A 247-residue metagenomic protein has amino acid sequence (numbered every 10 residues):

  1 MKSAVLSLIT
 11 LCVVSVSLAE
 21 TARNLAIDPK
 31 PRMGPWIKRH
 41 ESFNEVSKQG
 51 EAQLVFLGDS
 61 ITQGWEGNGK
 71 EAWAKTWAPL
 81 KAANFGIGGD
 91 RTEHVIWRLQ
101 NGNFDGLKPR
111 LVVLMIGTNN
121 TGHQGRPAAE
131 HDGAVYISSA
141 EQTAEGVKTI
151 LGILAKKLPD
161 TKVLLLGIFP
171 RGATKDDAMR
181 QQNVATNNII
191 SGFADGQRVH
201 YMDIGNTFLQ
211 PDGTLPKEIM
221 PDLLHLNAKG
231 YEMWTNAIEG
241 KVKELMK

Functional and structural regions predicted by a protein language model:
M1-L57, I61-E71, K75, K243-K247: N-terminal secretory targeting modules
S47-E51, K75-A78, D105-K108, K156-L158 (+1 more regions): Extracellular/periplasmic catalytic domains that process cell-envelope and extracellular macromolecules
Q53-G58, K81-G86, R110-I116, N120 (+3 more regions): Structural recognition of the beta-strand scaffold that forms the well-ordered cores of secreted hydrolase catalytic
L54, F85-G88, T92, Y136 (+5 more regions): Solvent-exposed, acidic/flexible segments
Q63-A78, T92-A144, I153, L164 (+1 more regions): Oxyanion-hole/transition-state-stabilizing segment in secreted/luminal serine hydrolases and related acyltransferases
V147-G152, N187: Generic structural signal for well-ordered alpha-helices, preferentially at hydrophobic/aromatic core positions
F169-K247: Catalytic His-Asp segment of secreted/periplasmic serine-dependent ester chemistry enzymes
